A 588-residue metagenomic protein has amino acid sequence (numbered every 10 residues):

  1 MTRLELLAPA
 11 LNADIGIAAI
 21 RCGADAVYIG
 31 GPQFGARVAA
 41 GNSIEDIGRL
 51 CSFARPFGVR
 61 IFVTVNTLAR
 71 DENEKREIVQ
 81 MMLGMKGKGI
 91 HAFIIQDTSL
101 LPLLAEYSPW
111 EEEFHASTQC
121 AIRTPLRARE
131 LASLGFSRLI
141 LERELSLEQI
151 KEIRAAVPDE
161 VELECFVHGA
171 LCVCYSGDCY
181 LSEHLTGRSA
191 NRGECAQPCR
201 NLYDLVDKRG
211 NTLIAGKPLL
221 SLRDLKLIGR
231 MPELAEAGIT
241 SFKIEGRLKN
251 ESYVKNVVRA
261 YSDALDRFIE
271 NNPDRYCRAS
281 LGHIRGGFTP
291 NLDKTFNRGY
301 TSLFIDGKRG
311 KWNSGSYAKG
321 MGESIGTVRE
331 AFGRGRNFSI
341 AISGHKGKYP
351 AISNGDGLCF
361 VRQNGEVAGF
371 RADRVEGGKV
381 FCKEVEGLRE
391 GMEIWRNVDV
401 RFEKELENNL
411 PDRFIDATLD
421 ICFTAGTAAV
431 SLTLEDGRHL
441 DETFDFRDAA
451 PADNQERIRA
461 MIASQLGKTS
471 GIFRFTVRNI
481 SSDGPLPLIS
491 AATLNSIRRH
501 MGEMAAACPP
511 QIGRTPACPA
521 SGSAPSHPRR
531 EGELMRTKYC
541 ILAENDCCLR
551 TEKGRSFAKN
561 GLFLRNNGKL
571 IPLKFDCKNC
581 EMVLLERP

Functional and structural regions predicted by a protein language model:
M1-C22, A26-I29, Q33-A36, D46 (+6 more regions): Surface-exposed amphipathic alpha-helical tracts and adjacent flexible/coil segments at the periphery of soluble enzymes
A39-S43: An active-site metal/cofactor-coordinating segment within enzyme catalytic domains
S99-L100: Alpha-helix capping/helix-boundary segments
L103: Phosphate-binding/switch loop-helix module in NTP-utilizing enzymes
E106-E112: Glycosyltransferases and closely related glycan-assembly transferases that use nucleotide-activated donors
T118-T124: Conserved phosphate-binding/catalytic loop of the ribokinase/pfkB sugar-kinase fold
